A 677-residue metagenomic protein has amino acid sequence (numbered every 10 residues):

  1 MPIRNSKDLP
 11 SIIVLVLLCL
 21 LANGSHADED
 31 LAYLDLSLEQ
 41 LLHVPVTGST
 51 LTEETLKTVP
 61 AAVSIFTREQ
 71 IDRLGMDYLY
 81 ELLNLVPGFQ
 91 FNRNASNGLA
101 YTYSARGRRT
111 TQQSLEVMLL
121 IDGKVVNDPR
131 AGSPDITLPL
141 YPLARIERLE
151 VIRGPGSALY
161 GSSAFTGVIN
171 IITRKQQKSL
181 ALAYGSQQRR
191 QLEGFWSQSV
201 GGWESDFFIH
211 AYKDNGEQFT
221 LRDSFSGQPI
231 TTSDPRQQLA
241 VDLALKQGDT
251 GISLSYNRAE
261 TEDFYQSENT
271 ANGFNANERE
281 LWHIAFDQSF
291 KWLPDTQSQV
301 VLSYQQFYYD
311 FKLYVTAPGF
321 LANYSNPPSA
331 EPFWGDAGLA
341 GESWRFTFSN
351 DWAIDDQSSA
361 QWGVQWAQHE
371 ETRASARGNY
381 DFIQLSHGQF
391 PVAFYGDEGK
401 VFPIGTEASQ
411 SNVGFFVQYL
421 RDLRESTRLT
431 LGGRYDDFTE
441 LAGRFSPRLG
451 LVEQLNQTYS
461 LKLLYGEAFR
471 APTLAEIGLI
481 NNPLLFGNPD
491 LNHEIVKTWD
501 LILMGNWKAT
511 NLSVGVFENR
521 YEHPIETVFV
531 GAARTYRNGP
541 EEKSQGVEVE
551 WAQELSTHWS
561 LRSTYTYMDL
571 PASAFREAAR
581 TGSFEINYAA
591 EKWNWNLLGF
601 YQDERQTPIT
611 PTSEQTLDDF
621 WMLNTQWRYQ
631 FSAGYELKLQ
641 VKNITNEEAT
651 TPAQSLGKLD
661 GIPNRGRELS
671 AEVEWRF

Functional and structural regions predicted by a protein language model:
V14, S197-S199, P235, L239-V241 (+5 more regions): Conserved C-terminal beta-signal and adjacent last beta-strands/turns of outer-membrane beta-barrel proteins
A27-D72: Short, acidic, small-residue-rich periplasmic hinge/interaction motif at the N-terminus of Gram-negative outer-membrane
P45-S64, Y80, N84-V125: Extracytoplasmic beta-strand/coil segments of soluble accessory domains associated with Gram-negative outer-membrane
V125-R153: Short acidic/polar hinge/loop motifs at secondary-structure boundaries that mediate gating or recognition
A158, N170, A183, F195-N277 (+4 more regions): Periplasmic-side early beta-strands and strand-to-turn transitions of outer-membrane beta-barrels
A244-E260, R279-L441, Q454, T510-V516 (+2 more regions): Face-selective signature of the C-terminal outer-membrane beta-barrel domain
G273-K291, L339, I404-Q410, S460 (+6 more regions): Outer-membrane beta-barrel signature, preferentially recognizing the C-terminal barrel domain of Gram-negative
D422-L429, V516-Y521, R537-I609, Q640: Gram-negative outer-membrane beta-barrel transporters
